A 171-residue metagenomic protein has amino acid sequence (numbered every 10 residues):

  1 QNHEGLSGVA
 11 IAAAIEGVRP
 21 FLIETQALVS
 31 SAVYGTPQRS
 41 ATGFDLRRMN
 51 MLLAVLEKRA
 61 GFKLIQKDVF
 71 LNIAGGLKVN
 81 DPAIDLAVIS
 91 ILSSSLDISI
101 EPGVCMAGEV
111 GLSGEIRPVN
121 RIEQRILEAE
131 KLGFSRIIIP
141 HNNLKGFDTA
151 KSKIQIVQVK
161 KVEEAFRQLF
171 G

Functional and structural regions predicted by a protein language model:
Q1-I15, R19-G171: Peripheral, non-AAA+ core regions of ATP-driven protein-machinery
